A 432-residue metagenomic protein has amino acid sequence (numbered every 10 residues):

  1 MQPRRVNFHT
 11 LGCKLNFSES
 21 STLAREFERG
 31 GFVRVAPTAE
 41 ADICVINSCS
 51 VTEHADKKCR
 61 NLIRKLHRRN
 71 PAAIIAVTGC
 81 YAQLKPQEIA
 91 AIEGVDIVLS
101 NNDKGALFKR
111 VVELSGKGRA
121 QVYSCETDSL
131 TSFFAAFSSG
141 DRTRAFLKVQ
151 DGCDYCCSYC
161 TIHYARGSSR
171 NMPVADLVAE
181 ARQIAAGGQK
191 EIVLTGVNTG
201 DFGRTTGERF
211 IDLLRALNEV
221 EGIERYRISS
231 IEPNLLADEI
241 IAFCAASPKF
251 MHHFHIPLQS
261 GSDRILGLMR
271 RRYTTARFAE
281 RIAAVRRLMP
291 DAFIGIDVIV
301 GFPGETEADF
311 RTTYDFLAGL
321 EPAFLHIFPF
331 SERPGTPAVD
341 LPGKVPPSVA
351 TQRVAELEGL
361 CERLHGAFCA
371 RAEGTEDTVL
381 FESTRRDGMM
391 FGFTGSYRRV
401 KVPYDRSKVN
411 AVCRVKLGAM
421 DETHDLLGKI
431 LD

Functional and structural regions predicted by a protein language model:
M1-D201, E239, F254, A276-R287 (+4 more regions): Proteins enriched for Cys/Gly/acidic motifs involved in redox and nucleic-acid/cofactor modification
F32-V33, A73, D96, I223-E224 (+3 more regions): A structural micro-motif
V45, C80, L107, L194 (+7 more regions): Residue-level signal for inorganic ion chemistry
A55-K57, S168-P173, G203-E208, L268-R271 (+3 more regions): Short, solvent-exposed loop/turn segments at secondary-structure boundaries
I75-A76, L84-K85, A186-E307: Conserved SAM/AdoMet-binding glycine-rich loop
G94, A245-H252, L320-A323: Glycine-enriched alpha-helix->loop->beta-strand junction motifs that scaffold or abut catalytic
F137-S138, A242-A246, L258, C369-R371 (+2 more regions): Replace "in large, NTP-powered and nucleic-acid-processing enzymes" with "in large, NTP-powered factors and other
D340-D432: Terminal RNA-binding accessory module
